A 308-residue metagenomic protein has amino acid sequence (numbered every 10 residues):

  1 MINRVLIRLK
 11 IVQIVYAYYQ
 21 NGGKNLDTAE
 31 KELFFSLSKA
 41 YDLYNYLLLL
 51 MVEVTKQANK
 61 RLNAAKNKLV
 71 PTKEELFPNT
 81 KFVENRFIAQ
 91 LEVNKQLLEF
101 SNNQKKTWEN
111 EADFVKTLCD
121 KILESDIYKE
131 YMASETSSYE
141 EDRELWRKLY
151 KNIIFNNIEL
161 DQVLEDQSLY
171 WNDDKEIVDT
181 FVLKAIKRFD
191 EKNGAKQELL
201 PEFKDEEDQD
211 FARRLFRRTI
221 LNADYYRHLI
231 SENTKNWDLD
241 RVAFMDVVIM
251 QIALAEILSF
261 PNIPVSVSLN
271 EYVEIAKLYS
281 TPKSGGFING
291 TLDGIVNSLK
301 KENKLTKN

Functional and structural regions predicted by a protein language model:
M1-N308: Class I Rossmann-like S-adenosyl-L-methionine
